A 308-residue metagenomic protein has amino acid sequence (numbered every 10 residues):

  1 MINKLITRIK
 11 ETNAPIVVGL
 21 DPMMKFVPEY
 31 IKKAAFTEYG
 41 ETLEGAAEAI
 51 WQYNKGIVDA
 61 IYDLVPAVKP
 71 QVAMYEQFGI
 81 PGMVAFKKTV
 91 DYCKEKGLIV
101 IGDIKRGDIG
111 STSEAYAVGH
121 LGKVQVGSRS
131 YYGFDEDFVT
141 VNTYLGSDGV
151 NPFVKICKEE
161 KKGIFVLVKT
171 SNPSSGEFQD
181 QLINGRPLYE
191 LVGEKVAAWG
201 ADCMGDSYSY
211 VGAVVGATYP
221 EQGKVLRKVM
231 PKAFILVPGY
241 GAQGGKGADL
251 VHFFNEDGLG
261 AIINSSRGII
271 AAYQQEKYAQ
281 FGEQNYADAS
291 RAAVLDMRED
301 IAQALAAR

Functional and structural regions predicted by a protein language model:
M1-A60, A279-F281: N-terminal glycine-rich anion-binding loop in soluble enzyme alpha/beta folds
T12-I16, D63-P66, K96-L98, F134-D137 (+4 more regions): Short, well-ordered coil/turn segments that N-cap beta-strands
V18, V68, D103, V139 (+2 more regions): Conserved, mostly hydrophobic/aromatic
G45-A47, K69-G82: Glycine-rich, proline-tolerant flexible connector loops at the mouths of alpha/beta enzymes
V58-L64, Y92-E95, V154-E159, R227-M230 (+1 more regions): Acidic (Asp/Glu)-rich catalytic clusters
I104, D108-G212: Conserved anion-binding
A217-N264, G268-Q275: A C-terminal functional module that forms or caps the active site or interfaces directly with catalytic machinery
L250-E256, A271-R308: C-terminal helical cap(s) of enzyme catalytic domains, especially alpha/beta-barrels
